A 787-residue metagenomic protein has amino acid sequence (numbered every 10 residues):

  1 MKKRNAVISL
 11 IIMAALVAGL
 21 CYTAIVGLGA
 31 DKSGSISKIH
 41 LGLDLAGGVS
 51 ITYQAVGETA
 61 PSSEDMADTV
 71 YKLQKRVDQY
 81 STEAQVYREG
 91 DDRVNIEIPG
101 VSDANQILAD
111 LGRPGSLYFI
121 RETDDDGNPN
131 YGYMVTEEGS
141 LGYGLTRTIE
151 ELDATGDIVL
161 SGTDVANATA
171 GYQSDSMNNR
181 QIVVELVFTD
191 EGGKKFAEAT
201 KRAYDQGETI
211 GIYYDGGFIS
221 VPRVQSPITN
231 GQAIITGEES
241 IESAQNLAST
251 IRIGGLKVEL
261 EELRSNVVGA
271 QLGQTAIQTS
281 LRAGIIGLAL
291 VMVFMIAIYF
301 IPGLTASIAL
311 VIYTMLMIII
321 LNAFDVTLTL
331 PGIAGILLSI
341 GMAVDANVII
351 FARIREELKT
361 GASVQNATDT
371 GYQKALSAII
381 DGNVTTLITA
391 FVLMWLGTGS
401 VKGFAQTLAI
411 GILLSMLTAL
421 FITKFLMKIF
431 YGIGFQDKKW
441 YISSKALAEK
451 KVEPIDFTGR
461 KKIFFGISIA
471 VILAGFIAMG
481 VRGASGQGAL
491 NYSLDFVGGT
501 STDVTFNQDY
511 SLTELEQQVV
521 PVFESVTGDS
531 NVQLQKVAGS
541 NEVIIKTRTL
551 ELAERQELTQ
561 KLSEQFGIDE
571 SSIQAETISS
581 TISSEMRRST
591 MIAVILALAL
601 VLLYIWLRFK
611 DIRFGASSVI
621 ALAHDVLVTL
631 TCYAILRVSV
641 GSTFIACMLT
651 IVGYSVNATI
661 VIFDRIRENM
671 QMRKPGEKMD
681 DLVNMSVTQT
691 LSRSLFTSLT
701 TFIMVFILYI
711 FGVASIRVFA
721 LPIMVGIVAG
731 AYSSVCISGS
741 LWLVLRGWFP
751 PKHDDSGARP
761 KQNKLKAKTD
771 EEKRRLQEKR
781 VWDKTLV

Functional and structural regions predicted by a protein language model:
M1-V787: A structural signal for conserved, well-ordered secondary-structure elements that form binding/interaction cores
